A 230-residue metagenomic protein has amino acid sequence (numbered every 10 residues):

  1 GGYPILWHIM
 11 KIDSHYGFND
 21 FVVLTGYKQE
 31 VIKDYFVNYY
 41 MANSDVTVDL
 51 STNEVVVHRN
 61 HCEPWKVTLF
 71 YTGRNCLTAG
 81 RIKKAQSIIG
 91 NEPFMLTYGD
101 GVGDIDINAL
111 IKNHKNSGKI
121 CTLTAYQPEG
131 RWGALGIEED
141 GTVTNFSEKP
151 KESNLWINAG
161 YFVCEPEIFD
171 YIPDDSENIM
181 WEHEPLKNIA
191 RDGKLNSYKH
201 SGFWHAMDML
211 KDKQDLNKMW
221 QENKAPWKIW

Functional and structural regions predicted by a protein language model:
G1-Y39, L69: N-terminal glycine-rich phosphate-binding loop and ensuing alpha1 helix
G2-Y3, N75-T78, I179: A conditional alpha-helix N-cap/helix-loop micro-motif detector
I5-I9, R81-K84, P185: Well-ordered alpha-helical segments embedded in enzymatic catalytic cores
H15, S87, N188-R191: Solvent-exposed polar/charged
N19-F21, I120-C121, K194: Residues at the starts of beta-strands that form the adenosine-phosphate
K28-I32, L77-T78, R131, I168 (+1 more regions): Short phosphate-engaging motifs
D34-E139: Conserved beta-loop-beta/alpha segment of the NTase-like Rossmann-fold superfamily that binds/positions NTPs
P93-T97, V102, D106-K115, Q127-G130 (+1 more regions): Catalytic-core segments of class I nucleotidyltransferases/pyrophosphorylases that form NMP-activated intermediates
